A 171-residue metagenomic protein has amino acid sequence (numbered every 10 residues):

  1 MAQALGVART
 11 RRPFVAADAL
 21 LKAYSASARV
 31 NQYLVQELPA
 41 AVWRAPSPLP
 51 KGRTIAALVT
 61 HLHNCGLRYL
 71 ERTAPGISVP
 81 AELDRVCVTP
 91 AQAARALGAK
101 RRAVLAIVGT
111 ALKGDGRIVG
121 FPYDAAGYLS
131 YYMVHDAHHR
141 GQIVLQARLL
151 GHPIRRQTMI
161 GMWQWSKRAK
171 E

Functional and structural regions predicted by a protein language model:
M1-R9, V15, L21-Q32, W43-L83 (+1 more regions): Short, contiguous alpha-helical
V15, A19-A23, V88, Q92-R95: Short, surface-exposed alpha-helical recognition segments that flank or form part of ligand/macromolecule-binding
R68-V108: Helix-adjacent hinge/juxtasegments
V108-P122: Acidic catalytic patch
